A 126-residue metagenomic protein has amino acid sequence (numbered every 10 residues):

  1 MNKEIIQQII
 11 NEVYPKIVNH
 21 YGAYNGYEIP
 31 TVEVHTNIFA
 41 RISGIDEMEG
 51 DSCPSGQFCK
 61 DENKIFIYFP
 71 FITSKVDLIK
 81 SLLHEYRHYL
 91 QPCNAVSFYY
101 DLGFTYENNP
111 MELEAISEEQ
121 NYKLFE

Functional and structural regions predicted by a protein language model:
M1, L124-E126: Short intrinsically disordered terminal tails
N2-I29: Zn2+-dependent metallopeptidase catalytic core
N2-I6, F71, F104, N108: Alpha-helix initiation/capping motif
H35: Active-site hotspot residues in diverse enzymes, especially metal/ion-binding acidic/histidine motifs
R41-V76: Active-site scaffold of zinc-dependent metalloenzymes
V76-K80, Q91-L124: Post-HEXXH active-site segment of zinc metalloproteases
H84, H88: Histidine-centered divalent metal-coordination motifs
